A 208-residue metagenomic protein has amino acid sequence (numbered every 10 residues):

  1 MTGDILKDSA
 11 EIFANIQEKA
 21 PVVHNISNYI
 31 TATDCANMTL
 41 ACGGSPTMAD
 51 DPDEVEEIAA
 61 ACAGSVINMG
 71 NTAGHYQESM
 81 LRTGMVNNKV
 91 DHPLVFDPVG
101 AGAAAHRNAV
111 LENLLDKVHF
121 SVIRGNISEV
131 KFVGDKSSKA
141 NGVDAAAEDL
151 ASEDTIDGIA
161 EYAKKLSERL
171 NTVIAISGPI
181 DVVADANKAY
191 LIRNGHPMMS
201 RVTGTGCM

Functional and structural regions predicted by a protein language model:
M1-L81, V86-N88, P93, A160-M208: Small-residue (G/A/S/T)-rich helix-start motifs and N-terminal tracts that mark the onset
D51, A73, A104, S152-T155: Intrinsic-disorder/low-complexity, polar/charged segments
V55, F96-G100, R124-S128, G204-C207: Short C-terminal domain-edge/linker segments immediately following a structured domain
S65-N68, P93-P98, G142-A146: Short beta-strands and strand-loop turn motifs
Y76-G125: Glycine/small-residue-rich loop that forms an oxyanion/phosphate-binding "nest" at active or ligand-binding sites
V99-A103, E129, I180-D181, H196: Acidic, glycine-rich active-site loops and adjacent beta-strand->loop/helix elements that engage anionic groups
R107-A189: Conserved phosphate/ATP/ADP-binding segment of small-molecule kinases
